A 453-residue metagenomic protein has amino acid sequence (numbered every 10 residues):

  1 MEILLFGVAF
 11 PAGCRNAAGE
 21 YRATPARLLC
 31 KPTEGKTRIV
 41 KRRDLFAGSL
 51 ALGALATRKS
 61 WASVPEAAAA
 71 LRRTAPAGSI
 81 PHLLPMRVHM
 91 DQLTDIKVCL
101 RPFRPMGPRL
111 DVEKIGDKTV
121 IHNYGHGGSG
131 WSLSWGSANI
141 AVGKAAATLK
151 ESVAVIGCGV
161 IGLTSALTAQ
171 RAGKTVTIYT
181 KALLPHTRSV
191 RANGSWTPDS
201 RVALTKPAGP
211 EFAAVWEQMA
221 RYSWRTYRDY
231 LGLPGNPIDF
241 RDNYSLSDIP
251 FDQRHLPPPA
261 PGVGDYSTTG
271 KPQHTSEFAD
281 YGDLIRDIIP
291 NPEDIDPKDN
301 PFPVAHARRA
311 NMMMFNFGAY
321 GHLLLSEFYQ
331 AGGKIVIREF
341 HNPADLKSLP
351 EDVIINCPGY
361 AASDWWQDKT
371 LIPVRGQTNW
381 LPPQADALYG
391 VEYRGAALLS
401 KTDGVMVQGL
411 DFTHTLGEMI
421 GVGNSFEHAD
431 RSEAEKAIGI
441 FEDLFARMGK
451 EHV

Functional and structural regions predicted by a protein language model:
Y21, L28-G53: N-terminal secretory signal peptides and thylakoid transit peptides that target proteins across membranes
G48, L52, H89, I96-D117 (+3 more regions): Flavin (FAD/FMN) cofactor-binding and adjacent substrate-gating region of FAD-dependent oxidoreductase domains
A70-G116, W131-L133, N139, V160-A172 (+3 more regions): Active-site substrate-recognition segment that forms the wall of the catalytic cavity or substrate channel
S129-L133, E211-R221, R308-L323, S425-E433: Short beta-strand to alpha-helix junction loop
E151-G159: Beta1/beta-strand and adjacent pyrophosphate-binding region of the FAD-binding site in flavoprotein oxidoreductases
L183-M219, D280, D287-N291: Glycine-rich active-site loop/strand segments that organize a redox cofactor
K334-S348: A conserved short coil-to-beta-strand element within the FAD-binding core of flavoproteins
D352-P358: Short hydrophobic core segments
